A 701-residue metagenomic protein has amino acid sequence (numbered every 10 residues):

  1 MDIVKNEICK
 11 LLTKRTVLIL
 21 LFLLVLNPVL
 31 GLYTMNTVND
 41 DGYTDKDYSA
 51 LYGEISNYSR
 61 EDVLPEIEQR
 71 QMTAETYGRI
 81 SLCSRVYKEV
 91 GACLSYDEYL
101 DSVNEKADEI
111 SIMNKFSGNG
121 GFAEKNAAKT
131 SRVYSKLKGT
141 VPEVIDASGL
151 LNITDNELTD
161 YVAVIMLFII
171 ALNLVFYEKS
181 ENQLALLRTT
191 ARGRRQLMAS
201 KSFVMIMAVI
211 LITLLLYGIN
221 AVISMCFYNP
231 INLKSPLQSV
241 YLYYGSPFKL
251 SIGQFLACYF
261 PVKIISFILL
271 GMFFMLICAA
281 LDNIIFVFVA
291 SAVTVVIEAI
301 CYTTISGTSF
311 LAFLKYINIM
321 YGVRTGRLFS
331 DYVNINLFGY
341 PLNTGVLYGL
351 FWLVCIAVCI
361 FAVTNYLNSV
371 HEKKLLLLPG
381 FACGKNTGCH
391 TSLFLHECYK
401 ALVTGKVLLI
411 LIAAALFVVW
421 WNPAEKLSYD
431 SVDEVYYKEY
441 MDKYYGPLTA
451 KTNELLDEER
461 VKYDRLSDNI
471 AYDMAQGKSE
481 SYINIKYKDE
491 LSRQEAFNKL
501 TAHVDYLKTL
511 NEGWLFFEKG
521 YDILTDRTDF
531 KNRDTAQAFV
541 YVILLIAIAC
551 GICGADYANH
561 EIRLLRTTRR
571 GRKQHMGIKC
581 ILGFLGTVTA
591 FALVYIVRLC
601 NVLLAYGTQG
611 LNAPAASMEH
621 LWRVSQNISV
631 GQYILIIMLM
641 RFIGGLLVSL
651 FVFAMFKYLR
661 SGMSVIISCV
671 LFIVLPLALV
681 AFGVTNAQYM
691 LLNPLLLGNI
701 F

Functional and structural regions predicted by a protein language model:
M1-L12, L187, H390-L402: A short amphipathic helical element positioned immediately N-terminal to and/or at the very start of a transmembrane
I8-L23, I284-F286, C398-A413, G662-M663: Membrane-interface helix starts
T16, G193-R194, N283-F288, G571-R572 (+1 more regions): Membrane-helix interface segments
V17, G31, S266-F274, V295 (+5 more regions): Alpha-helical transmembrane segments of multi-pass membrane transporters/translocases
F22-L24, I285-E298, L411-F417, M663-P676: Central hydrophobic cores of alpha-helical transmembrane segments in multi-pass integral membrane proteins
L23-Q71, A107-I110, N114, F122-E178 (+8 more regions): Secretory targeting signals
A171-L186, T190, R194, A549-L564 (+1 more regions): Transmembrane helix boundary and interhelical loop/hinge segments in multi-pass membrane proteins
